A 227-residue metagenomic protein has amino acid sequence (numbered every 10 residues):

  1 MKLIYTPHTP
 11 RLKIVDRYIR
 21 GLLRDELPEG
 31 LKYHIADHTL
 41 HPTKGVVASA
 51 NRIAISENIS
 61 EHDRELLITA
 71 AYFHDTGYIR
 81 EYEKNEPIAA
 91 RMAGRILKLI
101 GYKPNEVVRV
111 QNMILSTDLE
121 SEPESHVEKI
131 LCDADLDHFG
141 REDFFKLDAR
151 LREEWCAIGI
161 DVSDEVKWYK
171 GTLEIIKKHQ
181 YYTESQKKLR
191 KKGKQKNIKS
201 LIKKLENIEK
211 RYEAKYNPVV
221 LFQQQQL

Functional and structural regions predicted by a protein language model:
M1-P7, L31-E61, F73, Y102 (+1 more regions): Divalent metal-dependent phosphate-bond-processing catalytic cores, especially two-metal-ion Mg2+/Mn2+ enzymes that act
L3, L22-D25, L115-D118: Intrinsically disordered, low-complexity activation-like regions
P7-E29, P42: Short alpha-helical hairpin
R20, R24, V47-N51, G94: Amphipathic, well-packed alpha-helical segments that form the structural scaffold of globular domains
L27-G30, A54, D75-R80, L97 (+1 more regions): Short amphipathic alpha-helical interaction patches enriched in hydrophobic/aromatic residues with interspersed Lys/Arg
G45-V46, N85-I100: An active-site-proximal "capping" alpha-helix that borders the catalytic cofactor pocket
H62-R80, A89, Q111-D118: His-Asp-centered metal-binding catalytic motifs of divalent-metal-dependent phosphohydrolases/nucleases
